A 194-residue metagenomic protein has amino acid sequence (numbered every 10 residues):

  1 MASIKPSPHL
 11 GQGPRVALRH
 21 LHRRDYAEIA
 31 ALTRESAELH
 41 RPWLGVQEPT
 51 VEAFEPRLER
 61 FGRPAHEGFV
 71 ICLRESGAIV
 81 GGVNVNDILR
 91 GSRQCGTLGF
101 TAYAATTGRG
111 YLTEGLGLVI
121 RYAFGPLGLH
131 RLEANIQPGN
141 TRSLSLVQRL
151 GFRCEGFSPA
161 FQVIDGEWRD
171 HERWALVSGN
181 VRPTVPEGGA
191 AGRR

Functional and structural regions predicted by a protein language model:
M1-E28, L32-L39, G68-R194: Acyl-donor (CoA/ACP) binding surface of acyl/acetyltransferases
R23-A30, V51, E55, E59: An amphipathic alpha-helix signature
E38-L58: Conserved GNAT-fold acetyl-CoA-binding loop/helix
L58-V70: A short helix-loop-beta-strand connector motif used in the catalytic cores of GNAT acetyltransferases and, in some
